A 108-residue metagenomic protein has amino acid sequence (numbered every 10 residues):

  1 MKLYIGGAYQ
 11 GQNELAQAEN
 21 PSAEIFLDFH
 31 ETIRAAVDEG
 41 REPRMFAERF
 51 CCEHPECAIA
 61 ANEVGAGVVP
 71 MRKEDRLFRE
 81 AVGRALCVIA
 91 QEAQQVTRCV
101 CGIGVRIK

Functional and structural regions predicted by a protein language model:
M1-P21, L27: Glycine-rich P-loop/Walker A and Walker A-like loops and their local beta1-loop-alpha1 context in P-loop NTPases
L3-A8, A36-D38, E74-R76: Short, flexible loop segments at the rims of nucleotide/cofactor-binding pockets, characterized by
Q10, E31-T32, G65, G104: Short, solvent-exposed loop/turn segments at secondary-structure junctions
E24-A36, C57-A61: Conserved P-loop NTPase "ATPase switch" module shared by AAA+ and STAND
I33-V37, G67-P70: A short acidic, helix-capping loop that chelates divalent metal ions and anchors anionic groups
E42-K108: Replace "adjacent to P-loop NTPase cores in ATP/GTP-dependent enzymes" with "adjacent to NTP-binding cores
